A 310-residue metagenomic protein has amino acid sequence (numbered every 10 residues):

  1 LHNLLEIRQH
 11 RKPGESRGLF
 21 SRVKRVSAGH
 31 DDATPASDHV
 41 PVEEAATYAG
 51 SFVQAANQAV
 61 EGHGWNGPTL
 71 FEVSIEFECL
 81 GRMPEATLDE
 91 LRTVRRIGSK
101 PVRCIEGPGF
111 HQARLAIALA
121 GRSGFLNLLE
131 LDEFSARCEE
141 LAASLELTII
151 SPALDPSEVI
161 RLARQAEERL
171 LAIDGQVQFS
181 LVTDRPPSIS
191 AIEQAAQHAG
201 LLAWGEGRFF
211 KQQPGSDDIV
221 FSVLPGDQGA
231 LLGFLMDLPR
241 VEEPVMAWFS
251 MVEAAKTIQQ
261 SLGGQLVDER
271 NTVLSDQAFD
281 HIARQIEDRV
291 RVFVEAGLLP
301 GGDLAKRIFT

Functional and structural regions predicted by a protein language model:
L1-L171, S261-T310: Charge-rich interaction surfaces and accessory domains that mediate macromolecular binding and assembly
E85-T87, A191, W204: Extended intrinsically disordered, low-complexity coil regions enriched in Ser, Thr, Gly, Ala and often Pro
L131-E139, I192-A195, S250-A255: Short amphipathic alpha-helices in soluble, non-transmembrane regions that often serve as interface/regulatory elements
P152, A163-Q178, V182-R185, A195-T310: Membrane-proximal, solvent-exposed terminal domains/tails of membrane-associated proteins
S188: Acidic/histidine-rich
